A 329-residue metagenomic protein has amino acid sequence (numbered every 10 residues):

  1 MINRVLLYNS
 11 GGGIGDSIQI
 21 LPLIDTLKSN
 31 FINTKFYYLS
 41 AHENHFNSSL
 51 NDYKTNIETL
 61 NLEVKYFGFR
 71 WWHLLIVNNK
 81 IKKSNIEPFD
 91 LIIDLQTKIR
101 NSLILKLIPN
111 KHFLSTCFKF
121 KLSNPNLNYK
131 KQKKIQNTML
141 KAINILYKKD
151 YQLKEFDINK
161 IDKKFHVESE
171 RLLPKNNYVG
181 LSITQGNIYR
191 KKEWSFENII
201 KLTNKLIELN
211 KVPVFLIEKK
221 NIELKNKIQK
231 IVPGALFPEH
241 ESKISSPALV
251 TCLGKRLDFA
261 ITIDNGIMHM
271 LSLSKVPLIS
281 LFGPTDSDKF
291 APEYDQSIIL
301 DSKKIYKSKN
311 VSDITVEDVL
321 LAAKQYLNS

Functional and structural regions predicted by a protein language model:
M1-S329: Catalytic machinery of carbohydrate-active enzymes, primarily nucleotide-sugar-dependent glycosyltransferases
